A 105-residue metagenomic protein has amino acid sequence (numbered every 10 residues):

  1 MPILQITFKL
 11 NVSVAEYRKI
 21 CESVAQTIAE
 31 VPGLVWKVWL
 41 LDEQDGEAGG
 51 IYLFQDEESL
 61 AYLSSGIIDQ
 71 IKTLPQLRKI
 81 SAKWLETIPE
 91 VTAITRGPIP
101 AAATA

Functional and structural regions predicted by a protein language model:
M1-A48, E57-S65, P75-A105: Short S/T/G/P-rich N-terminal loop/turn motif that feeds into the first structured element of a domain
I51: Beta-strand acidic-aromatic groove motif in beta-rich domains, primarily in extracellular
I67-I71: Short, non-transmembrane amphipathic alpha-helical segments
